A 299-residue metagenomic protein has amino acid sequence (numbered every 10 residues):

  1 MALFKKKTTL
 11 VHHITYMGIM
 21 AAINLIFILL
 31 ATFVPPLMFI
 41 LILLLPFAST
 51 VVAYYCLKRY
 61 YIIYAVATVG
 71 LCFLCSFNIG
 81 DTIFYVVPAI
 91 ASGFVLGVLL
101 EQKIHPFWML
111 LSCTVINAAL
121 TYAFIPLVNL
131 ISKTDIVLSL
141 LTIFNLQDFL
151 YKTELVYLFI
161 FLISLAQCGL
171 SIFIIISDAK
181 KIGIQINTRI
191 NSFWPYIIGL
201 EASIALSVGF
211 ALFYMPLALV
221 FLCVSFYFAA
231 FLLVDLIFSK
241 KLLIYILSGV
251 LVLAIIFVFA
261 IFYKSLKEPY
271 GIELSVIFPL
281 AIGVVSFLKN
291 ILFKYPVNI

Functional and structural regions predicted by a protein language model:
A2-C56, Y60-Y64, P106: Hydrophobic transmembrane alpha-helices
H13-I26, A65-G70, P195-S207: Alpha-helical transmembrane segments
G18-A21, V87-P126, S265: Short helix-perturbing small/polar motifs within transmembrane alpha-helices
I23, Y227-I299: Long, positively charged, glycine-interspersed low-complexity recognition regions
L29-M38, T68-G97: Interfacial aromatic-anchored transmembrane helix boundaries in multi-pass membrane proteins
I62-C72, W108-A118, L243-I255: Central hydrophobic cores of alpha-helical transmembrane segments in multi-pass integral membrane proteins
M109-A205, F210-A218: Membrane-embedded alpha-helical hairpins and interfacial helices in multi-pass inner-membrane proteins
L200-E201, L212-F231, K240: Small-residue-rich helix-loop
